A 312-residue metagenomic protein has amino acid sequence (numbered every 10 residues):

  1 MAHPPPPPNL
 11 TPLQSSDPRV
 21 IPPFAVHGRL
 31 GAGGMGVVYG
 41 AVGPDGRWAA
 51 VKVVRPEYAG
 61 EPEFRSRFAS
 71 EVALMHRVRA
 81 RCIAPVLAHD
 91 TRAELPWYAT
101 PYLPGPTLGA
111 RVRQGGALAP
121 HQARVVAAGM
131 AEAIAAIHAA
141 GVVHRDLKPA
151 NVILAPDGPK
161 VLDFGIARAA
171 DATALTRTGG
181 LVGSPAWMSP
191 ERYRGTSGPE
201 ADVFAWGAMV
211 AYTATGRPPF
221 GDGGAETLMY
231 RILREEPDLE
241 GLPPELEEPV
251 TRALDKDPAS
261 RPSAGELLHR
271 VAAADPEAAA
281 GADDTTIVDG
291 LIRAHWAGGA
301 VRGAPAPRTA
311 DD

Functional and structural regions predicted by a protein language model:
M1-G298: Eukaryotic protein kinase
W296, A306-R308: Generic low-complexity segments that are intrinsically disordered, proline-rich and/or Lys/Arg-biased
A310-D312: Hydrophobic single-pass membrane-targeting/anchoring helices
